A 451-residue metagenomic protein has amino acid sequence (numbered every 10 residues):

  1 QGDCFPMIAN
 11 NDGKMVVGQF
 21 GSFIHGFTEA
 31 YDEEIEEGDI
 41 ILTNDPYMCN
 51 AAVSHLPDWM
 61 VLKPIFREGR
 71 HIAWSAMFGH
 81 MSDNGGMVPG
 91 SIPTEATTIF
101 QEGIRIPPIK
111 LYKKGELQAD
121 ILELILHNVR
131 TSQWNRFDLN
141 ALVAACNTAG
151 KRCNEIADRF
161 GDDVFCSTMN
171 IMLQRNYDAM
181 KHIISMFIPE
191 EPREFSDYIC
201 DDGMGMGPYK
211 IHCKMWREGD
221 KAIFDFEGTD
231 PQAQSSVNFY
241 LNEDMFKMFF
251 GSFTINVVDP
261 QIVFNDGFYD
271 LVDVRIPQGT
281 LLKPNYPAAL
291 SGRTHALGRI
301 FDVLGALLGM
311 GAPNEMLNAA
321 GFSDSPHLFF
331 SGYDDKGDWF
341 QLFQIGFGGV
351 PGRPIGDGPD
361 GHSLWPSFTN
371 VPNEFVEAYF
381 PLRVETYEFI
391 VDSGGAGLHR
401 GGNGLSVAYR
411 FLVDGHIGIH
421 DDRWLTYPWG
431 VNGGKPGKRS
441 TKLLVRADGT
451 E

Functional and structural regions predicted by a protein language model:
Q1-E37, L42-R67, H71-E451: Glycine/proline-enriched, intrinsically flexible loops and inter-domain linkers
